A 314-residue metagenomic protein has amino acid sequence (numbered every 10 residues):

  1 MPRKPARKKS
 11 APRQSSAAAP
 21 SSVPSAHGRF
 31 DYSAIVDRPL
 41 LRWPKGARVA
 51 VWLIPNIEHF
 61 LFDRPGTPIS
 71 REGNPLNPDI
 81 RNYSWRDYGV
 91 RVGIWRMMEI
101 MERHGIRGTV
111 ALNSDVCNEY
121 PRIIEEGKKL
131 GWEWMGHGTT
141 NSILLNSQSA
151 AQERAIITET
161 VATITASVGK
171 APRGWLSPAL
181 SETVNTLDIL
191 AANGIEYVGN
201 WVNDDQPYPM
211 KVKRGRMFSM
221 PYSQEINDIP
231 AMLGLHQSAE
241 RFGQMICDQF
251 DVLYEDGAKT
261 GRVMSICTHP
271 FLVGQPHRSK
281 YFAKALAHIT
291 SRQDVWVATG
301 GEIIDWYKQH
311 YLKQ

Functional and structural regions predicted by a protein language model:
R3-A11: Low-complexity, polybasic segments enriched for Lys interleaved with small residues
P12-F218, G243-I266, L272-Q314: Catalytic alpha-helical scaffold of carbohydrate-active enzymes acting on polysaccharides/glycoconjugates
P207, S219-R241: Positively charged, amphipathic and often flexible ligand-engagement surfaces
